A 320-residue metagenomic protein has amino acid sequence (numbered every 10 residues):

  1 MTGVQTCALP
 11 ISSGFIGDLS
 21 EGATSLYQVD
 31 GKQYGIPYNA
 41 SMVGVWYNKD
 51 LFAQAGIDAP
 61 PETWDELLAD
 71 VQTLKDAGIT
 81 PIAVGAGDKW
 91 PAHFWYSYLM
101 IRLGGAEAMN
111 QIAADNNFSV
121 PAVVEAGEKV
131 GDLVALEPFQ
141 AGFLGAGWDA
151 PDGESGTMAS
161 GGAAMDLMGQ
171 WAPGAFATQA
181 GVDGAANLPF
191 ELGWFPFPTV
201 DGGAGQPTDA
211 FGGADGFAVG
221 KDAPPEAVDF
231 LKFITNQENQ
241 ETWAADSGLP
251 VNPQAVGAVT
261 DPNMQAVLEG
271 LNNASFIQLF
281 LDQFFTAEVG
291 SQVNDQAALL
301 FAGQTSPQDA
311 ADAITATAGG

Functional and structural regions predicted by a protein language model:
M1-C7: Single conserved hydrophobic/aromatic residue that forms the stacking wall/gate of nucleotide- or nucleobase-binding
A8-V43, L68: Hinge/lid segment of periplasmic solute-binding proteins
I11-E21, L103-E125, G181-N187, T199-D209 (+4 more regions): Short, solvent-exposed loop/beta-turn-alpha elements that line the ligand-binding surface or hinge of extracytoplasmic
Y34-Y38, V43, L68-S119, E154: Extracytoplasmic/periplasmic solute-binding protein
E62-L68, F143-A159: Short helix-initiation/N-cap motifs at beta->coil->alpha
V71, A114-L144: Glycine-centered hinge/linker elements that transmit conformational signals in sensory and ligand-binding systems
A180-D246: Extracytoplasmic/periplasmic substrate-recognition and gating elements
D246-Q254, A266-G319: C-terminal capping/gating helix-and-loop segments adjacent to ligand/active sites or protein-protein/ligand interfaces
